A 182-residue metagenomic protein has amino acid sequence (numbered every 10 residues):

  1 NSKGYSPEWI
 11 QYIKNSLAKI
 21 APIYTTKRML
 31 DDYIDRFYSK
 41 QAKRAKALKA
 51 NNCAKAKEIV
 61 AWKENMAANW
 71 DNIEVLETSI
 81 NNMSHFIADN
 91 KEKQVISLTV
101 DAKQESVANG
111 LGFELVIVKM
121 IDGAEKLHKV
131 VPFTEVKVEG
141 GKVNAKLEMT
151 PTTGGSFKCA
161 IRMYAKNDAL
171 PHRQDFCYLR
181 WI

Functional and structural regions predicted by a protein language model:
N1-G112, V118-M120, N167: C-terminal amphipathic helix plus adjacent low-complexity, charged tail appended to glycosyltransferase catalytic
L76-N81, T134, E148-T150: A structural detector for beta-sheet-dominated domains
K93, S106-A108, G141, P151-K158: Short tyrosine-centred short linear motifs in exposed loops/low-complexity segments
I96-L98, F113, A145-L147, C159: Hydrophobic residues positioned within well-ordered beta-strands of beta-sheet architectures
I121-P132: Surface-exposed loop/edge segments in extracytoplasmic proteins
K137-L147: Aromatic sugar-binding surface patches on proteins that engage polysaccharides or sugar-phosphate polymers
I161-M163: Hydrophobic/tyrosine-rich beta-strand signature of extracellular beta-sandwich/beta-rich modules, prominently
N167-I182: Short beta-strand elements
